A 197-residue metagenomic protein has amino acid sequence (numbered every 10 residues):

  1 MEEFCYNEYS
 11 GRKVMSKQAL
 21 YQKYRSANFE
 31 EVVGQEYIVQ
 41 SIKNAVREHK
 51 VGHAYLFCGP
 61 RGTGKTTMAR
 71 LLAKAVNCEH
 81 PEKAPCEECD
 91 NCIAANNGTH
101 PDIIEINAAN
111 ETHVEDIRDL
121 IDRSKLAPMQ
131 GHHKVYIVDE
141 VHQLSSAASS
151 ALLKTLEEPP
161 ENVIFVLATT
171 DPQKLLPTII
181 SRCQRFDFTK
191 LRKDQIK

Functional and structural regions predicted by a protein language model:
M1-R185, T189-Q195: P-loop/Walker A NTP-binding region and its immediately flanking N-terminal helices in P-loop NTPase folds
